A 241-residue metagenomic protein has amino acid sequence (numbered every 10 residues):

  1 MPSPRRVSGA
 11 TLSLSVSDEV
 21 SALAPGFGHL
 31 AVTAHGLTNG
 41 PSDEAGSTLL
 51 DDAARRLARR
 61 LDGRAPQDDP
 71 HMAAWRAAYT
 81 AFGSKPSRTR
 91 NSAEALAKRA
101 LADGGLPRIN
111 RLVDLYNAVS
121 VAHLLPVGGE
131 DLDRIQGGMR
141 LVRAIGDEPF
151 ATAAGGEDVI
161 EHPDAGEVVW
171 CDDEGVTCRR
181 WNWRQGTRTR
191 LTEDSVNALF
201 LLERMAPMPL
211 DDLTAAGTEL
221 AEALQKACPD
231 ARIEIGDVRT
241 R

Functional and structural regions predicted by a protein language model:
P2-R241: Charge-biased, low-complexity intrinsically disordered regions
